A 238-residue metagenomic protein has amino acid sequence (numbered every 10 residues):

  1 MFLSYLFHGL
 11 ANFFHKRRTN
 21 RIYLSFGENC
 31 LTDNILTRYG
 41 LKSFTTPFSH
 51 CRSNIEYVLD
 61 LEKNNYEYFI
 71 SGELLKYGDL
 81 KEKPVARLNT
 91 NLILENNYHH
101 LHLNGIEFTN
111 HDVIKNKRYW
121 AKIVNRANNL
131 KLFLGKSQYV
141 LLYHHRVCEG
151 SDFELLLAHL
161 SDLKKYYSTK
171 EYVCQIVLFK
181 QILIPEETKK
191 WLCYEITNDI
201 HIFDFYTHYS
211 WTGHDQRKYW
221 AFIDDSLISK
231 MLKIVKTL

Functional and structural regions predicted by a protein language model:
F2-L238: Extracellular glycan-modifying ectodomains
